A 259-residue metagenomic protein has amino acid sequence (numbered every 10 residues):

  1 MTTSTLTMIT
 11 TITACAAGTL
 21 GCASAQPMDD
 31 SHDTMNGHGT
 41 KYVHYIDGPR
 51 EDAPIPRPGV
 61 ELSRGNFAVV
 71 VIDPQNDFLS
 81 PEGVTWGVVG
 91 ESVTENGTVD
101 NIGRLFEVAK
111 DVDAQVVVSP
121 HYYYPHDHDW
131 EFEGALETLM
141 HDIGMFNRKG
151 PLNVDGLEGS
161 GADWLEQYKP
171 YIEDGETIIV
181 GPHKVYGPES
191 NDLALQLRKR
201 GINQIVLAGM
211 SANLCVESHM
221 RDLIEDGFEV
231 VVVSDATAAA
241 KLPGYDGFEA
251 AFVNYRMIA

Functional and structural regions predicted by a protein language model:
M1-A23: Gram-negative bacterial Sec-dependent N-terminal signal peptides
C22-A68, V108-V112, D129, G134-A259: Active-site-adjacent betaalpha module
G65, E82-A109, D113-H121: A short alpha/beta connector and helix-capping loop motif
F67-E82: Acidic-leg catalytic submotif of subtilisin-like serine proteases
D73-Q75, Y122, S211, A236: Short, flexible active-site-adjacent loop segments at beta-strand->alpha-helix junctions, enriched in small/polar
H121-Y122, H183: Beta-hairpin (beta-strand-turn-beta-strand) motif
Y124-H128: Short catalytic/ligand-binding loop motif for oxyanion handling, primarily in non-cytosolic enzymes, centered on
